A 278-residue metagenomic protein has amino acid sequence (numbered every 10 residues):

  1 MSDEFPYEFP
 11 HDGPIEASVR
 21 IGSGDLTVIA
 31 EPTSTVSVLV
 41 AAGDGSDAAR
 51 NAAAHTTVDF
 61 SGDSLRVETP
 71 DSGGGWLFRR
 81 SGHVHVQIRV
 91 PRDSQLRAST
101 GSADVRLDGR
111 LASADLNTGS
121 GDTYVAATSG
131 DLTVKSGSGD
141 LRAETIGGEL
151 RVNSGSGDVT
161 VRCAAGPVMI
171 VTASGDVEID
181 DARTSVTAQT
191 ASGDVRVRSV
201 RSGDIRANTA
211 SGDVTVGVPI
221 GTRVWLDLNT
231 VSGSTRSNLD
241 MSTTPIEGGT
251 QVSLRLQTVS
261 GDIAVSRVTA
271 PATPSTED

Functional and structural regions predicted by a protein language model:
M1-D278: Intrinsically disordered, low-complexity terminal regions
